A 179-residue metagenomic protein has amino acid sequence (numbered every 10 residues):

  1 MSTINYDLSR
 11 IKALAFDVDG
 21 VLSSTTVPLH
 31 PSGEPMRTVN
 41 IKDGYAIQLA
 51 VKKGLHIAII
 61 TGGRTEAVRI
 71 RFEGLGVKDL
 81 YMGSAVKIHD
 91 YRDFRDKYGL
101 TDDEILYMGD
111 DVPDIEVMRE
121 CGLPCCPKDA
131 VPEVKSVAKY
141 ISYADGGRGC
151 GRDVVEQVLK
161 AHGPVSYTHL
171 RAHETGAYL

Functional and structural regions predicted by a protein language model:
S2-H56: Active-site neighborhood of HAD-like aspartate-dependent phosphohydrolases
L14, I57, L80, P124 (+1 more regions): Short, well-ordered beta-strand core segments
I47-R71, Y81-M82, M118: Substrate-recognition element of Asp-dependent hydrolases with the DxDx(T/V) motif
E66-Y98: Helix-adjacent hinge/juxtasegments
I88-I115: Conserved Lys-Pro-Asp/Glu-containing loop-to-beta segment of HAD-superfamily phosphomonoesterases, centered on
Y107-A138, Y143: Acidic, Mg2+-coordinating phosphoryl-transfer loop and its flanking beta/alpha structural elements, shared across
T168-T175: Conserved small/polar residues in nucleotide/adenosyl-binding loops
